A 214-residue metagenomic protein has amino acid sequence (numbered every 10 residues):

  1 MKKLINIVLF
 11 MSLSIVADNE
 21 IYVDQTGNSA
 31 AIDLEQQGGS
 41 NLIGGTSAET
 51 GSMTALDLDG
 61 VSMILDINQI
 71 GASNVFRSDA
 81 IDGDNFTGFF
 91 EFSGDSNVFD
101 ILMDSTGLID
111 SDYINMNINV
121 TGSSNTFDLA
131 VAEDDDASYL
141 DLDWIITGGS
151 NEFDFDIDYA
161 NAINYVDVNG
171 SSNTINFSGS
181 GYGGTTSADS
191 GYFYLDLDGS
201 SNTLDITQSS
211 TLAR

Functional and structural regions predicted by a protein language model:
M1-K2, N19: N-terminal hydrophobic targeting signals that begin at the initiator methionine
K3-L13: Sec-dependent N-terminal signal peptides
A17-R214: Low-complexity repeat regions of mature extracellularly deployed or surface/particle-associated proteins
